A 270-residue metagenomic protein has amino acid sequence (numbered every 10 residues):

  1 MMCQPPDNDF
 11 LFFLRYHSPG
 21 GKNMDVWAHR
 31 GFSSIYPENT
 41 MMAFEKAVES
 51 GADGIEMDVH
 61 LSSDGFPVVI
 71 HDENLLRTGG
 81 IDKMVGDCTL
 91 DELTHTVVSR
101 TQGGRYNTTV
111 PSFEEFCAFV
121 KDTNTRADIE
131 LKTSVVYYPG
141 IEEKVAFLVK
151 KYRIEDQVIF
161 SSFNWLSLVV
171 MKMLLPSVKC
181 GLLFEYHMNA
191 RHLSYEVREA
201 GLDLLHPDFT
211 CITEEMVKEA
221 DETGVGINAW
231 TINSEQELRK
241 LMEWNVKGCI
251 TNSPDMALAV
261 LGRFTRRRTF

Functional and structural regions predicted by a protein language model:
M1: Catalytic toxin/effector domains delivered as secreted proteins or via bacterial secretion systems
Q4-F270: Phosphate-group recognition and catalysis centered on beta-loop-alpha active-site segments
